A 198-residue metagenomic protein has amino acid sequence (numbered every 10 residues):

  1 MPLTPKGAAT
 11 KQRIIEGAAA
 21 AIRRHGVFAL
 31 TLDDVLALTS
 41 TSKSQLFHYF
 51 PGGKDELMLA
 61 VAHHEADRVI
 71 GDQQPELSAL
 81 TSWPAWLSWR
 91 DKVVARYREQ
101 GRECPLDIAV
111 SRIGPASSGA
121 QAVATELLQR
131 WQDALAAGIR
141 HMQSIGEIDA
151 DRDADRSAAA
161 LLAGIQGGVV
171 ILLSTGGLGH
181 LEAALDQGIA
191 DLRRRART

Functional and structural regions predicted by a protein language model:
M1-A9, T198: N-terminal intrinsically disordered/low-complexity leader segments
Q12, E16, S44, C104-D107: Short alpha-helical elements of helix-turn-helix
R13, A21-E56, A60: Helix-turn-helix
A62-V69: Short, basic, alpha-helical segments at the C-terminal edge of helix-turn-helix-like DNA-binding modules
G71-R102, A154-L161: Hydrophobic alpha-helical connector segments
P75, P84, R102, S118-I145 (+2 more regions): Amphipathic alpha-helical packing segments from all-alpha helical-bundle domains
A85, R98-G119: Amphipathic alpha-helical segments used for helix-helix packing
R96-E99, H141, L161-G179, D191-T198: Amphipathic C-terminal alpha-helical segment
